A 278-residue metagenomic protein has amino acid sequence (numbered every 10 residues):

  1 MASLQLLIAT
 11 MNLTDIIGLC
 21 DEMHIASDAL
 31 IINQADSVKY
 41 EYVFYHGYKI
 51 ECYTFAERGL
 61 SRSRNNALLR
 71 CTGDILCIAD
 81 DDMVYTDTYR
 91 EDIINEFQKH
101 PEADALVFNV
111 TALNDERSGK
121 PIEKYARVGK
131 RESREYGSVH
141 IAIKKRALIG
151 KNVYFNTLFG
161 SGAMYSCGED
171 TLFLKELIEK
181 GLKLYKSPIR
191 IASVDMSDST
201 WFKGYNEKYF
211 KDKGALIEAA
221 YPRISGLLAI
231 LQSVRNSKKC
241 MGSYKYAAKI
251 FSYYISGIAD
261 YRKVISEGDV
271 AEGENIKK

Functional and structural regions predicted by a protein language model:
M1-D28: N-proximal low-complexity "stem/linker" segments adjacent to membrane-targeting elements
T54-C71: Glycine-rich, basic loop-to-helix element that forms the pyrophosphate-binding segment of sugar-nucleotide handling
L76: Short aromatic/hydrophobic "clamp" motif used to bind/position activated sugar donors
T88-P121: Conserved donor NDP-sugar-binding/catalytic core segment of glycosyltransferases
A126-A147, M164-S166: A recurrent flexible, glycine/aromatic-enriched loop bordering the glycosyltransferase active site that acts as
F155-T157, G181-S193, Y205-N206: Catalytic beta-strand/loop signature of glycosyltransferases that borders the donor
G160-L172: Acidic donor-binding loop at a coil-to-helix junction in glycosyltransferase catalytic cores that engages
G204-K278: Non-catalytic, C-terminal membrane-associated alpha-helical segments of glycosyltransferases
